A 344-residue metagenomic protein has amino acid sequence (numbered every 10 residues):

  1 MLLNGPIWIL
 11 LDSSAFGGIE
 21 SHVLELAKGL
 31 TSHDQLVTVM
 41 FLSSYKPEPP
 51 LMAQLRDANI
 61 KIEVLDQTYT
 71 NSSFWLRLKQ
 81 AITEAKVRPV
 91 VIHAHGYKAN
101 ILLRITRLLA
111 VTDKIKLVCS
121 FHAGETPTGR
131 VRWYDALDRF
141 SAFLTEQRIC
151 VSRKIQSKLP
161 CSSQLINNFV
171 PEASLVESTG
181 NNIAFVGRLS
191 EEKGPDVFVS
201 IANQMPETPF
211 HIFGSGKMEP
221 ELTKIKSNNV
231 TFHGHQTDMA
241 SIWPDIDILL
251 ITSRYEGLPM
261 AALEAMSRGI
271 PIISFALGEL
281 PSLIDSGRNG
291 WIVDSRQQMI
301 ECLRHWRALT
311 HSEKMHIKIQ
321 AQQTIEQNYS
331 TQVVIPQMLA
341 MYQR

Functional and structural regions predicted by a protein language model:
W8-F74, G216-M218: N-terminal strand-loop element at the rim of the active site of nucleotide-sugar-dependent glycosyltransferases
G17-K28, F185-Q204, I212-P220, L263: A conserved mid-protein helix/loop that constitutes part of the nucleotide-sugar donor-binding site
F41, P271-S274, I284: Short hydrophobic beta-strand element within catalytic cores of glycosyltransferases and related nucleotide-activated
A94-L102, F121: Short His-centered aromatic/hydrophobic patch
K154, F169: Carbohydrate-associated surface elements
H235, R254: Aromatic "clamp/platform" in nucleotide-sugar-dependent glycosyltransferases that forms part of the donor/acceptor
S286-Q297, H305-H311: Conserved acidic donor-binding segment of nucleotide-sugar-dependent glycosyltransferases
E313-N328, V334-L339: A short, well-ordered alpha-helix in the C-terminal region of glycosyltransferases
